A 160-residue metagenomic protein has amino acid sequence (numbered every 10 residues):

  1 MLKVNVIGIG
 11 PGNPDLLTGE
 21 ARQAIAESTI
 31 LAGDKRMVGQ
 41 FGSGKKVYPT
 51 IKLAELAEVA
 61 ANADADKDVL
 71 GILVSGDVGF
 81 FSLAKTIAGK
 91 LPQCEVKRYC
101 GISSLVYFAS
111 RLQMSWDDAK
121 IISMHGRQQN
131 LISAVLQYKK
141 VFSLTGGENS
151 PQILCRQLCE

Functional and structural regions predicted by a protein language model:
M1-I102, V106-Y107, H125-I132: Class I S-adenosyl-L-methionine
L70, V106-E160: Beta-strand/loop-alpha-helix module characteristic of Rossmann-like adenine-cofactor folds
